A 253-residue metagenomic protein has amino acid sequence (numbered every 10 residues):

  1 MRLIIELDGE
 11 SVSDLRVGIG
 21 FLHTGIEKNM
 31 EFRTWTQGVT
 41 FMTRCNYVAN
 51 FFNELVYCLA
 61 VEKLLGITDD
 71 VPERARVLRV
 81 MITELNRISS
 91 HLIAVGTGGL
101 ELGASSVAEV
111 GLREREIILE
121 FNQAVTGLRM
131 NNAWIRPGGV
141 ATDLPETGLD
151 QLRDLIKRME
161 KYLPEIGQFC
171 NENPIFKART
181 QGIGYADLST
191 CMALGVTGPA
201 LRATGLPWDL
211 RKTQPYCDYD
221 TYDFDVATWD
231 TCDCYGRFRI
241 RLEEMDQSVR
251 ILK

Functional and structural regions predicted by a protein language model:
M1-K253: Active-site bordering "gate/hinge" segments that shape substrate access to catalytic or cofactor-binding pockets
